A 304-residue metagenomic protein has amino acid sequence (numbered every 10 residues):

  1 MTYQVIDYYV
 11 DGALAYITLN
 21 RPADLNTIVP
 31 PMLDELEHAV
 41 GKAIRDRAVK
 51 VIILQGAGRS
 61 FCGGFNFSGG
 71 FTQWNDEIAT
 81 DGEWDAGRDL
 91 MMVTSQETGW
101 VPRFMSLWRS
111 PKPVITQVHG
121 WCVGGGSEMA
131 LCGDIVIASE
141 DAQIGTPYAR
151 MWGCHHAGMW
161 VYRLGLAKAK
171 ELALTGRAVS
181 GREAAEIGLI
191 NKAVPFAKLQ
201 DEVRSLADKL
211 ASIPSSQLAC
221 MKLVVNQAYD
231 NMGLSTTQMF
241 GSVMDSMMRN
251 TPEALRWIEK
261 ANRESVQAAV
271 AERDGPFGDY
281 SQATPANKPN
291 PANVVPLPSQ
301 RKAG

Functional and structural regions predicted by a protein language model:
M1-A57, V294-G304: Conserved CoA-thioester-binding segment of acyl-CoA-metabolizing enzymes
M1-D11, Q73, S180-G181, S212-G304: C-terminal alpha-helix plus adjacent terminal tail
I6, M105-L218: Crotonase-fold acyl-CoA enzyme core
I17, R21, E35-L36, L54 (+5 more regions): Terminal peptide-recognition signature
E35, A39, G99-P111: Catalytic-core regions built around general acid/base machinery
G56-S106, S265-V266: Glycine- (often His-adjacent) and acidic-residue-rich active-site loop that binds/positions the CoA thioester
R59-G63, V123, V225-A228: Short, active-site-adjacent cap segments at secondary-structure transitions
